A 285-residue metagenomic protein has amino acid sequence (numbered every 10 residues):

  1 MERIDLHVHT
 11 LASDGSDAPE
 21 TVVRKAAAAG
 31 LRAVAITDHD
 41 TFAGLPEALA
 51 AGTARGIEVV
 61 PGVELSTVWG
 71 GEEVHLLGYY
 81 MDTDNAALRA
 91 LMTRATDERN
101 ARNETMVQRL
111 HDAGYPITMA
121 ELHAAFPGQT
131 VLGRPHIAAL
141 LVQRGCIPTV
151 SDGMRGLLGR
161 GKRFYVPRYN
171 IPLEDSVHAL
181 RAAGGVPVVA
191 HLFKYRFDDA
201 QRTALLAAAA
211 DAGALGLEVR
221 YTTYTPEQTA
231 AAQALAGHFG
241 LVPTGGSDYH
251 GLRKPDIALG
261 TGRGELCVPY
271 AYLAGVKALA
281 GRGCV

Functional and structural regions predicted by a protein language model:
M1-E72, L158-G159, I171-A179, A183-K254: An N-terminally biased module of ancient metal coordination in phosphate/nucleic-acid-related enzymes
T53-L205, G264-V285: Extended substrate/RNA-proximal surfaces in nucleic-acid metabolism proteins
G240-G246, G251-L279: C-terminal active-site subregion of NodB/CE4 polysaccharide deacetylases
